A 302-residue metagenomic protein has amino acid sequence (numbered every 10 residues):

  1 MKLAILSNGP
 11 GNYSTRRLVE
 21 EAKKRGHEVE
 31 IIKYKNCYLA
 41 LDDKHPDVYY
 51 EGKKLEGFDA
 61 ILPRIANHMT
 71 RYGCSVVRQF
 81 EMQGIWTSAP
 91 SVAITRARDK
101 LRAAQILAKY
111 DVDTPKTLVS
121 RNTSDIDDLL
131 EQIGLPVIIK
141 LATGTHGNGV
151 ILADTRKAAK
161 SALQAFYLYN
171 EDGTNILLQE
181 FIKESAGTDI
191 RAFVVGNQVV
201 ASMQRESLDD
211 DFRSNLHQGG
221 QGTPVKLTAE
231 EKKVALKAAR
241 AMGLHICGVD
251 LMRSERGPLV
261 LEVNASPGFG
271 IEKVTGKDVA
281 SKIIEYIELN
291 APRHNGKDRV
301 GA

Functional and structural regions predicted by a protein language model:
M1-N8, Y13-K23, V29, A40 (+5 more regions): Active-site nucleotide/adenylate-binding loops and adjacent lid/helix of ATP-dependent enzymes
K35-G57, N67-T70: Glycine-rich, highly charged phosphate/nucleotide-binding loops
L62-P63: Redox-cofactor binding/interface segments in oxidoreductases and associated redox assembly factors
N67, N264-V274: Glycine-rich phosphate/pyrophosphate-binding beta-alpha loops
N67-A89: A short, gly/pro- and small-residue-rich
V137, L177, V200-A201, C247 (+1 more regions): Protein kinase-like catalytic core scaffold
L152-M242: Phosphate-binding site of ATP-dependent enzymes
D211-V260, S281-A302: A long amphipathic alpha-helix within ATP-dependent nucleotide-binding catalytic cores
